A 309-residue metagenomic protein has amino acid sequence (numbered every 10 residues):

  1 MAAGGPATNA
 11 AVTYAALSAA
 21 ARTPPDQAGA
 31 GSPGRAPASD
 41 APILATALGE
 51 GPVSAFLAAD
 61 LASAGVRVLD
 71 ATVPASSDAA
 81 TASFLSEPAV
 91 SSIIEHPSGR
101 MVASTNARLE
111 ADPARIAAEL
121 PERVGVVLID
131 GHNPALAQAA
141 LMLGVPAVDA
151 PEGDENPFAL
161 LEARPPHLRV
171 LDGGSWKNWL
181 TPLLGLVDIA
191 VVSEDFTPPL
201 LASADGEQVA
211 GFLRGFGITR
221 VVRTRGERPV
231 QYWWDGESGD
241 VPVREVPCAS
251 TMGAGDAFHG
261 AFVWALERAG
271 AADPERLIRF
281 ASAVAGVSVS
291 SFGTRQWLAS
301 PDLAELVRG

Functional and structural regions predicted by a protein language model:
M1, V12-V126, G153, E305-G309: Conserved N-terminal subdomain of the carbohydrate kinase-like
M1-A2, A249: A short acidic, glycine-rich active-site loop that binds or catalyzes chemistry on phosphate/adenosine moieties
S54, A135-Q138, K177-T181: Short, well-ordered alpha-helical microsegments
R108-L109, G131-A135, G173-K177: Short beta->alpha connector loops
H132, D195-F196, A257: Alpha-helix/helix-capping structural signal
V145-D240: Conserved phosphate/ATP/ADP-binding segment of small-molecule kinases
D205-G309: Conserved phosphate-binding/catalytic region of the ribokinase-like
